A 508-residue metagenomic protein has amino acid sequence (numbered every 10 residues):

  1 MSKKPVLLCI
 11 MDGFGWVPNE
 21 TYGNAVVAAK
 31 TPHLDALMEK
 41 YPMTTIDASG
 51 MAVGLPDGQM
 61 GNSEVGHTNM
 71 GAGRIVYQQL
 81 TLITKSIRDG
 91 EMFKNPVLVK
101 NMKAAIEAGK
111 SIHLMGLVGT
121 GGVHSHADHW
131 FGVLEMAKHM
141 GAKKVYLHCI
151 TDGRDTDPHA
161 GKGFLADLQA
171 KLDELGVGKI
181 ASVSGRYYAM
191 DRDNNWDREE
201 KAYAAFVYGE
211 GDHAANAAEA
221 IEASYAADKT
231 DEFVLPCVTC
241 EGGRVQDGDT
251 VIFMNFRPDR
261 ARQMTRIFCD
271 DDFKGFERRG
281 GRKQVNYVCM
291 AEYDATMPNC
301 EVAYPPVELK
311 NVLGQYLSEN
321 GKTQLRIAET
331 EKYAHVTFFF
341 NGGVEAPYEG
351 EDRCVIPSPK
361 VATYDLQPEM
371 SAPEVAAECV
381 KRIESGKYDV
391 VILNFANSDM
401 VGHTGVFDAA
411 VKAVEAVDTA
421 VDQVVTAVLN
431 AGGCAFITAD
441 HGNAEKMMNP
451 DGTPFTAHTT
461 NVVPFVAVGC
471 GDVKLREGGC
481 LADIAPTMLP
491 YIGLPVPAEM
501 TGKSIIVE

Functional and structural regions predicted by a protein language model:
M1-E508: Feature captures the catalytic ectodomains and active-site-proximal regions of enzymes that hydrolyze or transfer
